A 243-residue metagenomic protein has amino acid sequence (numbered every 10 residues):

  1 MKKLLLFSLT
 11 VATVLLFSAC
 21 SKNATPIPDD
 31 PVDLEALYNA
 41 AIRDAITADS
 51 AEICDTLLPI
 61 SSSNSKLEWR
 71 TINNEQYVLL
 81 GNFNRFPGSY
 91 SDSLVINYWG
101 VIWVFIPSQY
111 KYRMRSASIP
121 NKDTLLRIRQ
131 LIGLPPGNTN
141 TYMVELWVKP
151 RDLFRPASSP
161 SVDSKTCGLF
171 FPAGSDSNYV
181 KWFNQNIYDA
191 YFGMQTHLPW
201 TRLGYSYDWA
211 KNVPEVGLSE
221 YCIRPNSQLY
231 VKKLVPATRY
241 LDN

Functional and structural regions predicted by a protein language model:
M1-L4: Positively charged n-region of N-terminal signal peptides that target proteins for export
L6-V11: Sec-dependent N-terminal signal peptides
L16-A19: C-terminal motif of bacterial Sec signal peptides marking the signal peptidase cleavage site
A24-V104: ADP-ribose/NAD+-binding catalytic cleft of ART/PARP-like enzymes
S62-W69, L125-P136: Intrinsically disordered, low-complexity boundary segments flanking structured domains
R85, Q109-K111, R151-F154: Solvent-exposed loop/turn segments at secondary-structure junctions within structured extracellular/periplasmic domains
P107-R129: Short active-site loop/helix that positions an aromatic residue
Q130-N243: Conserved NAD+-utilizing ADP-ribose enzyme module
